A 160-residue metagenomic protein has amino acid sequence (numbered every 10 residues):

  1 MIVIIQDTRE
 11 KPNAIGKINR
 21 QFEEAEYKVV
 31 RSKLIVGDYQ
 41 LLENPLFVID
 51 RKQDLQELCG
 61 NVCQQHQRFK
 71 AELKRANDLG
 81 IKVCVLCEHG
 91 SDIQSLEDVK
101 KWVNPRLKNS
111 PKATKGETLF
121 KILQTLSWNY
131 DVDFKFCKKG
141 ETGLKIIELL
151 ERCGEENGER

Functional and structural regions predicted by a protein language model:
M1-N44, E57-R160: Non-catalytic C-terminal interaction segments of nucleic acid-processing enzymes
F47-Q53: Conserved catalytic cores of phosphodiester-cleaving nucleases, focusing on short active-site segments
